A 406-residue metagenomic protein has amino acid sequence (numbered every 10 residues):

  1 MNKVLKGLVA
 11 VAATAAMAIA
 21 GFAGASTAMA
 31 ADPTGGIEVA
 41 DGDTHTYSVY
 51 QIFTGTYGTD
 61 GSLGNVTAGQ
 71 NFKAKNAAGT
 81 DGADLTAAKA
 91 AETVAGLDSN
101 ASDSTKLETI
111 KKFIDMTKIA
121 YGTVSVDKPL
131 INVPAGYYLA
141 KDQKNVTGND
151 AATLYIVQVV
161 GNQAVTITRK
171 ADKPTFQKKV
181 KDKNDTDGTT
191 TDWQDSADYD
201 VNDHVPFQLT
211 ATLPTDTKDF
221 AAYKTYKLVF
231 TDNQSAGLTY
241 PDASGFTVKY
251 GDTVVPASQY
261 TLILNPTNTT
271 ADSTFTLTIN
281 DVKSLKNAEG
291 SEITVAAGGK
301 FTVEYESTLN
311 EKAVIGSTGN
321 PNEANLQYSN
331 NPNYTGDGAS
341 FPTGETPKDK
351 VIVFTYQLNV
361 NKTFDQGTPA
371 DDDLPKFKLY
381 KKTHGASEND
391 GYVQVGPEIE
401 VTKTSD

Functional and structural regions predicted by a protein language model:
M1-D406: Solvent-exposed loop/turn and edge beta-strand elements of beta-rich ligand-binding domains
